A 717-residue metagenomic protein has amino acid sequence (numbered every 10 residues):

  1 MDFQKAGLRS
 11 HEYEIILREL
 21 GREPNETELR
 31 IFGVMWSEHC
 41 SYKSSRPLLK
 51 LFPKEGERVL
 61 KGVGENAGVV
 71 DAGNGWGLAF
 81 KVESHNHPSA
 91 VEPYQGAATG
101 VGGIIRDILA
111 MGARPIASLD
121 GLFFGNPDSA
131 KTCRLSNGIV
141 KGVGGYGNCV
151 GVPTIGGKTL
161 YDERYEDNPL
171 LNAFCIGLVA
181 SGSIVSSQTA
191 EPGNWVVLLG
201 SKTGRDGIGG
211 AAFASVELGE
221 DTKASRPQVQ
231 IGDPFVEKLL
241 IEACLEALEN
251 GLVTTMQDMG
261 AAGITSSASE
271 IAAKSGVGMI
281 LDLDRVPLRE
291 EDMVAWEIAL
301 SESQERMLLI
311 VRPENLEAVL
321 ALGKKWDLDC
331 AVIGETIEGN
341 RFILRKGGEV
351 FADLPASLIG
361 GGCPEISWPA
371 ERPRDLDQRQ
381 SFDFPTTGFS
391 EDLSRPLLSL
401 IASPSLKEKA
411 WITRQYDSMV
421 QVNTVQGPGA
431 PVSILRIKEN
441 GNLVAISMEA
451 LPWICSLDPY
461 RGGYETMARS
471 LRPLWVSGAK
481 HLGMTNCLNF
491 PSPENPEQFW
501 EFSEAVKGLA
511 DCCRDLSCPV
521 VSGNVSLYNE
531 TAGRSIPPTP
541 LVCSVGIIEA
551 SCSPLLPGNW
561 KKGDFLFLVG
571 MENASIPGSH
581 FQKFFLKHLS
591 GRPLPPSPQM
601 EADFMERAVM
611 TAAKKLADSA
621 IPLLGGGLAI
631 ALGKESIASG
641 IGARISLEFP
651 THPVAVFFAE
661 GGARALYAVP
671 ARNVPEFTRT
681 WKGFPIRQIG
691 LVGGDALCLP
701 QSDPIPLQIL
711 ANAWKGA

Functional and structural regions predicted by a protein language model:
M1-A6, S10, I16-L29, D167-P169 (+5 more regions): Glycine-/charge-enriched secondary-structure boundary and capping motifs
R30-L239, L245-L248, T254, S269-A273 (+5 more regions): Glycine-rich phosphate/pyrophosphate-binding loop regions near the starts of catalytic domains
D233, P593-Q599: Catalytic nucleotidyltransferase
